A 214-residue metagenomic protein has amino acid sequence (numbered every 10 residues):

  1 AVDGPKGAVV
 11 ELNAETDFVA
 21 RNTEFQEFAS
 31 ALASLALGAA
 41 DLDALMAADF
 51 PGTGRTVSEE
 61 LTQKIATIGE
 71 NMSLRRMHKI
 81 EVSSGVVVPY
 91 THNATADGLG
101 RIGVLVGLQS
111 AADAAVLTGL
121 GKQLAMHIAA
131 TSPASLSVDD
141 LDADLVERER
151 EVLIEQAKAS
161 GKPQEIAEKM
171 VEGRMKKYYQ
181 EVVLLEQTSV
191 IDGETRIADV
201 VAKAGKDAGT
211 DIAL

Functional and structural regions predicted by a protein language model:
A1-L214: N-terminal assembly/interaction segments in proteins that build large macromolecular machines
